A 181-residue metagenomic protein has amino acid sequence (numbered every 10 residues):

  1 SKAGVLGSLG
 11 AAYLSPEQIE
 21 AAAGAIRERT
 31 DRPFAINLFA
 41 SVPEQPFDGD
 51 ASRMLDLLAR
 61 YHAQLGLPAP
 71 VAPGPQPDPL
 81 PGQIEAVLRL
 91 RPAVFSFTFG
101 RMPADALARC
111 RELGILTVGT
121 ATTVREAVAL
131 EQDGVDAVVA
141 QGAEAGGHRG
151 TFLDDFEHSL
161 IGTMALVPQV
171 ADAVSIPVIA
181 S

Functional and structural regions predicted by a protein language model:
S1-S175: Active-site entrance/lid segments in N-terminal catalytic domains of soluble metabolic enzymes
P177-S181: Glycine-rich beta-strand-to-loop/alpha-helix junction loops that act as flexible
